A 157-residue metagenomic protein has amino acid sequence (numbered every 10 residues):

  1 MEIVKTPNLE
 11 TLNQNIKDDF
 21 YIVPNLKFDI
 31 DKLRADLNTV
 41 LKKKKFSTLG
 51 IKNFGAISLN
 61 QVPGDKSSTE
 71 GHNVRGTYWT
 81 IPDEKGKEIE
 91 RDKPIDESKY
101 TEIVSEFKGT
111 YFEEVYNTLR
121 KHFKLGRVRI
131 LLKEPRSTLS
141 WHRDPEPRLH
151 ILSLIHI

Functional and structural regions predicted by a protein language model:
M1-V115: Non-heme Fe(II)/2-oxoglutarate
L12-N13, L119-H122, W141-H142: A general structural signal for short secondary-structure junctions and capping/turn motifs
D19-Y21, V128, L149: A broad, low-specificity signal marking well-ordered, structured residues that form hydrophobic/aromatic
L119-L131: Edge strands and adjacent loops of beta-rich recognition modules
F123-L125, D144-R148: Short connector loops at helix/strand junctions that flank enzyme active sites, especially segments positioning acidic
R129-D144: Conserved short histidine dyad/triad with adjacent acidic residue
L152: A contiguous pocket-lining binding segment that forms or flanks enzyme active sites
I155-I157: Conserved small/polar residues in nucleotide/adenosyl-binding loops
